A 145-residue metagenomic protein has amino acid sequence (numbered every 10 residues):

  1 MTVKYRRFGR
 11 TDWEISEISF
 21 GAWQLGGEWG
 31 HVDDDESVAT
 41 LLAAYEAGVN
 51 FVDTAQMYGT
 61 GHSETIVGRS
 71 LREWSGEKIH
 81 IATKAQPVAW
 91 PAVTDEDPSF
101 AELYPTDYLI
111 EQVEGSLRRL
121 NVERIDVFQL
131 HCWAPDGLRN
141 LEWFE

Functional and structural regions predicted by a protein language model:
M1-H80: N-terminal binding-site loop/beta-alpha segment at the start of enzyme catalytic domains that lines or forms
W23-L25, A55-M57, K84-V88, L130-P135: Active-site beta-loop-alpha junctions enriched in small/polar residues
E28, H62, P91, P135-L138: Glycine/Thr-rich phosphate-binding loops of Rossmann-like dinucleotide-binding domains
A44, K84, R119: Conserved catalytic core of Hanks-type protein kinase domains
F51-T54, A82, R124, Q129: Generic enzyme active-site microenvironment
I66, Q86, W143: Short, solvent-exposed amphipathic alpha-helices that sit in or adjacent to ligand/effector-binding or catalytic
W74-T106: Structural motif corresponding to the early beta-alpha repeats
V93-E145: Glycine/proline-rich, positively charged, aromatic-decorated active-site loop/lid region on the catalytic face
